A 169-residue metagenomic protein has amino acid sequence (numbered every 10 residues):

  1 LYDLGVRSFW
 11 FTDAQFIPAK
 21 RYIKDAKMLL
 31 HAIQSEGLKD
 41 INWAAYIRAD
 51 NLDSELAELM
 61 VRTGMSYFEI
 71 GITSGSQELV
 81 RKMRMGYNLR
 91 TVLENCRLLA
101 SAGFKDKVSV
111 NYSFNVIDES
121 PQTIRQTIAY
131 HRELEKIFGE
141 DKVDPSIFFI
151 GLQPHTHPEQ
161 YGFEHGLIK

Functional and structural regions predicted by a protein language model:
L1-S109, F114, E133, D144: Conserved SAM/AdoMet-binding glycine-rich loop
A19-R21, E78, K82-M83, F114-Q122 (+1 more regions): Flexible glycine/acidic-rich beta-alpha junction loops that bind and position SAM and/or redox cofactors in anaerobic
K24, I124-R125: Histidine/acidic-residue-rich catalytic or RNA/ligand-binding cores of hydrolases and nuclease-related proteins
M28, G86-Y87, T127-I128, F163-H165: Short, hinge-like loop/turn segments at secondary-structure boundaries
L89, P121-I124: Residues at or immediately preceding the N-termini of alpha-helices
A129-D141: Basic phosphate/pyrophosphate-binding loop/patch that engages nucleotide-derived ligands
